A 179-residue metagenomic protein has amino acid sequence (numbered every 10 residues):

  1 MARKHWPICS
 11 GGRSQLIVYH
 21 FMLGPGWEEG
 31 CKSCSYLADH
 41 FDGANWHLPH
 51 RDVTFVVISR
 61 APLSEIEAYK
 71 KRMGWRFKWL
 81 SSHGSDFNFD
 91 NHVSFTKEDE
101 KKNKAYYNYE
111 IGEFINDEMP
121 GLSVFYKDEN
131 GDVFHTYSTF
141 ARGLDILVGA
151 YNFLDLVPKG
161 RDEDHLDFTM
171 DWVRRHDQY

Functional and structural regions predicted by a protein language model:
M1-R51, A68-K71, K78, S85-Y179: Non-globular targeting/processing and membrane-anchoring segments
Y19-H20, F55-A61, I66, S82: Short His-Asn-centered micro-motif
